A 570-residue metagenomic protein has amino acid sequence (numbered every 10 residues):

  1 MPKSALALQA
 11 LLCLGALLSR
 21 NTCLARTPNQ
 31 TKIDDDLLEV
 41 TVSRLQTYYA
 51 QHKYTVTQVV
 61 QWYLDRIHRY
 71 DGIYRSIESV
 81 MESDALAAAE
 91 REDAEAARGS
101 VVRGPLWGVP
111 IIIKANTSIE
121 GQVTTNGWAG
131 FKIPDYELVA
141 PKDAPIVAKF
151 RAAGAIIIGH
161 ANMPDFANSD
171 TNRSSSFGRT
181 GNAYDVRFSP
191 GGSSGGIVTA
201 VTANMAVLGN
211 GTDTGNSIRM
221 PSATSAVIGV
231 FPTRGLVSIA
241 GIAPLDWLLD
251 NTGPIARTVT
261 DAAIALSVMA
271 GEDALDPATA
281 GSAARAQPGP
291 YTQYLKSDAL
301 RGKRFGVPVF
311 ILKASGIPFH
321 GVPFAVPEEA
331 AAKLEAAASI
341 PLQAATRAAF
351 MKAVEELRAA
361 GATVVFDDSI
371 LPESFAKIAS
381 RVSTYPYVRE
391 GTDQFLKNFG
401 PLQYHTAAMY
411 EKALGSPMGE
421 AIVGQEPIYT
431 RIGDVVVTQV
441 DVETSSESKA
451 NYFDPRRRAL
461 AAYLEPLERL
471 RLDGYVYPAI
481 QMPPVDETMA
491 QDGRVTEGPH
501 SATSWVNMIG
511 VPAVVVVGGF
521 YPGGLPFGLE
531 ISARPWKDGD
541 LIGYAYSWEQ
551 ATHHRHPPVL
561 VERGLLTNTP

Functional and structural regions predicted by a protein language model:
M1-R20: Fungal secretory targeting signals
C23-A25: Boundary at the C-terminal end of the N-terminal hydrophobic targeting segment
T27-G215, T233, R257, M269 (+1 more regions): Gly/Ser-rich catalytic/binding loops embedded in alpha/beta enzyme cores
I33, W107-P134, G302-E335, Y385-A459 (+2 more regions): Short helix-loop capping/hinge segments that flank enzyme active sites or metal/cofactor-binding pockets
H52, G108, A152, M205-A206 (+3 more regions): Glycine-rich, small-residue loops and helix-cap segments that act as flexible hinges at active-site edges
V60, E90, P290-Y291, I340-S369 (+3 more regions): Acyltransferase
R69, T202-I340, M351, E356 (+4 more regions): Structural helix-boundary/capping segments
A161-S169, N216, I370-F375, A479-Q481: Short, solvent-exposed turn/loop segments enriched in Gly/Ser/Thr/Pro and often Arg
